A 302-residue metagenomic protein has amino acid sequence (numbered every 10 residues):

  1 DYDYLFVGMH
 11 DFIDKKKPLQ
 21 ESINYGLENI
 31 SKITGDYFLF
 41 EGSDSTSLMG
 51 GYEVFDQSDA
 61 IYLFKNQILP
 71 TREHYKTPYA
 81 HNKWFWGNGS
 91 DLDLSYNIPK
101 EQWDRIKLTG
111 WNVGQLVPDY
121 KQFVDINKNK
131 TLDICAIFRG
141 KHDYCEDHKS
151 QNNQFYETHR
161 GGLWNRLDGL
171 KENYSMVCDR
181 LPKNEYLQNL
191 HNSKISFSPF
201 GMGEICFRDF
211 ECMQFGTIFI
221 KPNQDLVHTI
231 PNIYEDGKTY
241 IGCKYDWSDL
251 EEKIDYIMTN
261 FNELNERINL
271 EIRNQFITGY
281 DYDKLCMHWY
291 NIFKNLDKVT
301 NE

Functional and structural regions predicted by a protein language model:
D1-F207, I220-D236, D283-L285, I292 (+1 more regions): Nucleotide-sugar donor-binding catalytic core of glycosyltransferases
D179, G242-C243, T278: A structural signal for short, well-ordered beta-strand elements
N192, C212-T217: Conserved donor-binding/catalytic loop of nucleotide-activated donor transferases
I241, D246-L264: C-terminal "capping" alpha-helix adjacent to the active site of nucleotide-linked donor transferases in cell-envelope
M258-N262, F293-E302: Short, hydrophobic alpha-helical segments
N262-K294: A charged, aromatic-enriched C-terminal amphipathic alpha-helix characteristic of glycosyltransferases across folds
